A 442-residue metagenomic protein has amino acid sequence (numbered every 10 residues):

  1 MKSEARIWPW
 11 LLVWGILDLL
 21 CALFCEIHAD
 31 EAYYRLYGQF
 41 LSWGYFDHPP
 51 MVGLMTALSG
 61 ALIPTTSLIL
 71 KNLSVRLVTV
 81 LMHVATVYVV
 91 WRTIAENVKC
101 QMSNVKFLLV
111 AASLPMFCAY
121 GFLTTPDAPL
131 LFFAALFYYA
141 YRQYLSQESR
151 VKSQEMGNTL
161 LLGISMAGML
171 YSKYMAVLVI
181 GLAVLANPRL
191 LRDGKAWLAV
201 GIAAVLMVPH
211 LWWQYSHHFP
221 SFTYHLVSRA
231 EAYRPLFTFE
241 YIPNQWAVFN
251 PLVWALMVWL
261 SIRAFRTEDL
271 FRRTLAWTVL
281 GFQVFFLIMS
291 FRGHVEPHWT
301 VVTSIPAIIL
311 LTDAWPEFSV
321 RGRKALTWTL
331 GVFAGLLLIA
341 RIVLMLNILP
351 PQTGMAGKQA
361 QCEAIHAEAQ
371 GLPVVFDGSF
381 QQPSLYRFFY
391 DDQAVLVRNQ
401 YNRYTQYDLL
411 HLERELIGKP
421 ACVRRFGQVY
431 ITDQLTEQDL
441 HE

Functional and structural regions predicted by a protein language model:
W8, L77-V98, L136: Transmembrane-helix motifs of polytopic, lipid-linked glycan transferases
A29, A119-L130: Short acidic/glycine- and proline-prone juxtamembrane loop motifs at membrane-interface regions of multi-pass membrane
V89, P129-Q147, N158-S165, A307-L310: Specific aromatic-rich, kink-prone transmembrane helix
K106-P115, M166, L170, V184: Short helix- or helix-capping micro-motifs that position conserved polar/aromatic residues at function-defining sites
A140-S146, G157, M166, L178-A204 (+2 more regions): Perimembrane helix-loop-helix junctions
A247-D269: Hydrophobic, aromatic-rich transmembrane alpha-helices and their immediate juxtamembrane boundary segments
P316-M345: Signature aromatic-anchored transmembrane alpha helix within multi-pass, membrane-resident enzymes that catalyze glycan
T353-P383, R387-E442: Luminal/periplasmic acceptor-recognition loop/helix of membrane-associated glycosyltransferases
